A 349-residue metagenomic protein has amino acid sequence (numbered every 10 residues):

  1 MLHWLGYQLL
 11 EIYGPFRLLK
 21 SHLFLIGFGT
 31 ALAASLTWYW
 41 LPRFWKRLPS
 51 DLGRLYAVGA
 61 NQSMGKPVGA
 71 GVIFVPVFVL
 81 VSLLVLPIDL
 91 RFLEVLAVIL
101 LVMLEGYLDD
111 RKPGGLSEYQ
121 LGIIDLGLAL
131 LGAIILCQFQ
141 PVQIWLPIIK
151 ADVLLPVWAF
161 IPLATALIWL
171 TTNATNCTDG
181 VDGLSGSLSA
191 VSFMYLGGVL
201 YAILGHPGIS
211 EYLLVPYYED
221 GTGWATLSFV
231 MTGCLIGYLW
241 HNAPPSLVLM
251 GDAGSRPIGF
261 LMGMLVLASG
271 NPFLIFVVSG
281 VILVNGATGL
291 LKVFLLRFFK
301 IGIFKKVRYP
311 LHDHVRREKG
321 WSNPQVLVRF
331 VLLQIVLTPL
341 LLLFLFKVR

Functional and structural regions predicted by a protein language model:
L2-V284: "…together with the soluble PPM/PP2C metallo-phosphatase catalytic core" -> "…together with the soluble PPM/PP2C
F28-T30, P156-V157, L296-F298, L340-L342 (+1 more regions): A short, structure-level motif marking secondary-structure boundaries and short turns
S50-G53, G71, G280-R329: Membrane-proximal soluble regions of multi-pass membrane proteins
G115-Y119, F294, F346-K347: Short flexible/disordered coil segments
F193-G197, G289, T338: Hydrophobic transmembrane alpha-helices of multi-pass small-molecule transporters
D220-G221, I275, L296-K300, R349: Short beta-alpha connecting loops at secondary-structure transitions that line or flank enzyme active sites
P324-L345: Final/C-terminal transmembrane alpha-helix of multipass membrane proteins
